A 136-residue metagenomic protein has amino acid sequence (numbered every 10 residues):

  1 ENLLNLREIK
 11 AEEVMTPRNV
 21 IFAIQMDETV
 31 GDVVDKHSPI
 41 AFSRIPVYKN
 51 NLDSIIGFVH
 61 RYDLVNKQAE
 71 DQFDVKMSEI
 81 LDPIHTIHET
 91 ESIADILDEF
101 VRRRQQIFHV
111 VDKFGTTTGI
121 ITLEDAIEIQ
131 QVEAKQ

Functional and structural regions predicted by a protein language model:
E1-Q136: Soluble cytosolic regulatory domains appended to membrane proteins
